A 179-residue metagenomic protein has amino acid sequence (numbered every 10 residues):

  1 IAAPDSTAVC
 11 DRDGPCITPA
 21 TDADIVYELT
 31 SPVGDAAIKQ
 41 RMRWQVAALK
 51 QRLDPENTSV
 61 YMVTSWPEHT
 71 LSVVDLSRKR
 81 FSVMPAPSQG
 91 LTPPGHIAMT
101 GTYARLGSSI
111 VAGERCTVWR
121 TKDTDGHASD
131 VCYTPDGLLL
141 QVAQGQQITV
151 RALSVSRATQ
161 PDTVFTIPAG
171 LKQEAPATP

Functional and structural regions predicted by a protein language model:
I1-K50, T163, I167-P179: N-terminal leader/targeting segments and the immediate start of mature chains
R12, T92-A143, L171: Extended beta-strand-rich segments in extracellular/periplasmic secretory proteins, especially within noncatalytic
T18-E28, A47-D54, V111-R120, P135-Q141: Short, hydrophobic/aromatic-rich segments at coil-to-beta transitions
I25-L29, M42, Y103, W119 (+2 more regions): Hydrophobic beta-strand residues in large extracellular and virion-surface proteins
S31, I38, T64, T92-P93 (+3 more regions): Extended interaction-bearing regions that mediate binding to partners or small molecules
K39-P93, S129, L138-V155: An acidic-aromatic
G145-A175: Edge beta-strand at a domain terminus
